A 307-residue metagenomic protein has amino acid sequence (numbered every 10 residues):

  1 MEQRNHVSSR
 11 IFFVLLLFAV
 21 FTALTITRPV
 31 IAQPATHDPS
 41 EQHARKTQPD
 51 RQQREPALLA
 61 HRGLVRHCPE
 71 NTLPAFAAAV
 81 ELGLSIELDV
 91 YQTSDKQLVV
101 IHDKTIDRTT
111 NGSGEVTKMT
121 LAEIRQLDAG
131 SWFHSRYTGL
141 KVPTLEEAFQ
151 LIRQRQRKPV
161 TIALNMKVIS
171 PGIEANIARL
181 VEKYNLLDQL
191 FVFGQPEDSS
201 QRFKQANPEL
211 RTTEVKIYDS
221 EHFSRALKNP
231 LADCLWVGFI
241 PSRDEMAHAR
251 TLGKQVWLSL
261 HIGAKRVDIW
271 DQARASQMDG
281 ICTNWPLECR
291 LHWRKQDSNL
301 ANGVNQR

Functional and structural regions predicted by a protein language model:
M1-S9: N-terminal secretory signal peptides that target proteins for export/translocation
F13-T25: Bacterial N-terminal signal peptides
Q33-R66, G130, Y137-L140: Long, acidic (Asp/Glu-rich), low-complexity accessory segments flanking structured domains
D38, H43, Y137, T213-R307: C-terminal active-site rim and adjoining tail of enzyme catalytic domains
D38-Q42, H102-L210, V237-I240, L252: Metal-dependent phosphodiesterase/phospholipase catalytic core, i.e., the His/Asp/Glu-rich active-site region
L58-A60, I86-L88, I162-L164, L190-V192 (+4 more regions): Hydrophobic faces of well-ordered beta-strands that scaffold small-molecule active sites in alpha/beta enzyme cores
H61, A79, D89, I124 (+5 more regions): Conserved, mostly hydrophobic/aromatic
A75-Q92, N229-L235: Catalytic domains of carbohydrate-active enzymes, especially glycoside hydrolases
